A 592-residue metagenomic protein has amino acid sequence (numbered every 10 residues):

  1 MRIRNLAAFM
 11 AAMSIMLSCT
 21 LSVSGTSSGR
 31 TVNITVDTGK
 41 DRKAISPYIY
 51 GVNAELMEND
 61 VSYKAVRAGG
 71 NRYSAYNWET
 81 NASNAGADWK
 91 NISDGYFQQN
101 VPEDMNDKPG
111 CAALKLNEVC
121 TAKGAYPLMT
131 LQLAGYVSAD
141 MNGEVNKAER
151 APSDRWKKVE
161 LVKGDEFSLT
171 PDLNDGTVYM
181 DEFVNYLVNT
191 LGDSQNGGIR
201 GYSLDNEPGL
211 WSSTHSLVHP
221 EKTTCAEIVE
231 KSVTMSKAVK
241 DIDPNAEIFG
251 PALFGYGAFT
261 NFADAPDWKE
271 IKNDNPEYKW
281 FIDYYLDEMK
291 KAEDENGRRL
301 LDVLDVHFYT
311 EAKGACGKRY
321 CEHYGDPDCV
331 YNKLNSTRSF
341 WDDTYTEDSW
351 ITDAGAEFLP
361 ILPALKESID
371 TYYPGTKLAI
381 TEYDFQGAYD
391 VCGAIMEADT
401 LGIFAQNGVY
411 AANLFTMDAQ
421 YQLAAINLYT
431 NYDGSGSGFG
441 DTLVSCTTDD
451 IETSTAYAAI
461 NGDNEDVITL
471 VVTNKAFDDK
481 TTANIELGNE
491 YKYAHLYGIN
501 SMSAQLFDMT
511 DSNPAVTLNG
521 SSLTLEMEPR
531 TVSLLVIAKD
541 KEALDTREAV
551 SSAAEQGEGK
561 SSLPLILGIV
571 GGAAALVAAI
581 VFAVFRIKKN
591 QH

Functional and structural regions predicted by a protein language model:
S14-L21: Hydrophobic core
N33-E182, G209-T224: N-terminal substrate-binding region of glycoside hydrolase catalytic domains
V119-C120, L128-A139, F167-D172, G176-T190 (+8 more regions): Mobile, glycine-rich extracellular loop/lid and propeptide segments that shape or gate substrate/ligand access
V178-N185, L191, C225-V391, E397: Noncatalytic carbohydrate-binding groove/subsite architecture in carbohydrate-active enzymes
D390, L401-T469, H495, M502-M509: Glycan-recognition and catalytic regions of carbohydrate-active enzymes
I451-K492, I499, E528-E542: Carbohydrate-binding surface patches
P514-V550: C-terminal beta-strand-rich structural cap/linker in extracellular carbohydrate-active enzymes
V577-H592: C-terminal membrane-anchoring or membrane-association module
